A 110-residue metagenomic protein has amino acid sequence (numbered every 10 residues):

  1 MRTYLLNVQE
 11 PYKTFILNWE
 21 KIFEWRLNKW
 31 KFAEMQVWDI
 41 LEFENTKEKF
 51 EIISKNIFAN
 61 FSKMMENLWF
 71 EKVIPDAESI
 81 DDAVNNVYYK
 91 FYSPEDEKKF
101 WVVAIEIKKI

Functional and structural regions predicted by a protein language model:
M1-M35: Compositionally biased, charged N-terminal/linker segments
T14, L27, K31-F32, K49-E51 (+1 more regions): Catalytic phosphate/metal-binding cores of nucleic-acid and nucleotide-processing enzymes, i.e., regions that mediate
E48-F58: Short beta-strand-centered aromatic/proline hotspots
N56-E71: Short, solvent-exposed secondary-structure boundary/capping segments
F70-I110: Glycine- and charge-enriched low-complexity intrinsically disordered segments
